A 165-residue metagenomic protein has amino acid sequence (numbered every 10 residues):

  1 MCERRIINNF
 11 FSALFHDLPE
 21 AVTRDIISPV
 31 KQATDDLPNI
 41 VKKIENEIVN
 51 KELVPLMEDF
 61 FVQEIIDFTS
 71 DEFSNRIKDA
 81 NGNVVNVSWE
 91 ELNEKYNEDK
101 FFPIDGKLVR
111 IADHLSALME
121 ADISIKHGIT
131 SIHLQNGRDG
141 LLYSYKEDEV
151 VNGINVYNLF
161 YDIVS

Functional and structural regions predicted by a protein language model:
M1-S165: Alpha-helical, largely C-terminal catalytic domains that coordinate divalent metal ions via clustered Asp/Glu/His
